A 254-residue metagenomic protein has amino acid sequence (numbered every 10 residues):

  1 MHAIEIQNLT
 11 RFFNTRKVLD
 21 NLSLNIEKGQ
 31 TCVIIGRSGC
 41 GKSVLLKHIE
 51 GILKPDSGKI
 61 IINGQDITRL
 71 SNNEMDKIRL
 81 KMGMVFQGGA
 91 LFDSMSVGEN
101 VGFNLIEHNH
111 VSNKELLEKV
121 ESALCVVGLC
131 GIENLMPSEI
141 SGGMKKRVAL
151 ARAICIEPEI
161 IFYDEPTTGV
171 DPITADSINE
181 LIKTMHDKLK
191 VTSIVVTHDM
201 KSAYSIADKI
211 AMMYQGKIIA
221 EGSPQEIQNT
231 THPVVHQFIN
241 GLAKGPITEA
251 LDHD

Functional and structural regions predicted by a protein language model:
E50: Helix-to-loop junction immediately C-terminal to a conserved catalytic motif
Q65-D66, N113-G131: Conserved ABC ATPase "signature" region
M95-F103: Short coil-to-helix segment of the ABC ATPase nucleotide-binding domain corresponding to the Q-loop/switch region
M136-I140, M144: Conserved ABC ATPase signature
C155-E159: A short, proline-enriched helix->beta-strand linker immediately N-terminal to the Walker B motif in ABC-type P-loop
I161-D164: Catalytic Walker B motif of ABC-type/P-loop ATPase nucleotide-binding domains
